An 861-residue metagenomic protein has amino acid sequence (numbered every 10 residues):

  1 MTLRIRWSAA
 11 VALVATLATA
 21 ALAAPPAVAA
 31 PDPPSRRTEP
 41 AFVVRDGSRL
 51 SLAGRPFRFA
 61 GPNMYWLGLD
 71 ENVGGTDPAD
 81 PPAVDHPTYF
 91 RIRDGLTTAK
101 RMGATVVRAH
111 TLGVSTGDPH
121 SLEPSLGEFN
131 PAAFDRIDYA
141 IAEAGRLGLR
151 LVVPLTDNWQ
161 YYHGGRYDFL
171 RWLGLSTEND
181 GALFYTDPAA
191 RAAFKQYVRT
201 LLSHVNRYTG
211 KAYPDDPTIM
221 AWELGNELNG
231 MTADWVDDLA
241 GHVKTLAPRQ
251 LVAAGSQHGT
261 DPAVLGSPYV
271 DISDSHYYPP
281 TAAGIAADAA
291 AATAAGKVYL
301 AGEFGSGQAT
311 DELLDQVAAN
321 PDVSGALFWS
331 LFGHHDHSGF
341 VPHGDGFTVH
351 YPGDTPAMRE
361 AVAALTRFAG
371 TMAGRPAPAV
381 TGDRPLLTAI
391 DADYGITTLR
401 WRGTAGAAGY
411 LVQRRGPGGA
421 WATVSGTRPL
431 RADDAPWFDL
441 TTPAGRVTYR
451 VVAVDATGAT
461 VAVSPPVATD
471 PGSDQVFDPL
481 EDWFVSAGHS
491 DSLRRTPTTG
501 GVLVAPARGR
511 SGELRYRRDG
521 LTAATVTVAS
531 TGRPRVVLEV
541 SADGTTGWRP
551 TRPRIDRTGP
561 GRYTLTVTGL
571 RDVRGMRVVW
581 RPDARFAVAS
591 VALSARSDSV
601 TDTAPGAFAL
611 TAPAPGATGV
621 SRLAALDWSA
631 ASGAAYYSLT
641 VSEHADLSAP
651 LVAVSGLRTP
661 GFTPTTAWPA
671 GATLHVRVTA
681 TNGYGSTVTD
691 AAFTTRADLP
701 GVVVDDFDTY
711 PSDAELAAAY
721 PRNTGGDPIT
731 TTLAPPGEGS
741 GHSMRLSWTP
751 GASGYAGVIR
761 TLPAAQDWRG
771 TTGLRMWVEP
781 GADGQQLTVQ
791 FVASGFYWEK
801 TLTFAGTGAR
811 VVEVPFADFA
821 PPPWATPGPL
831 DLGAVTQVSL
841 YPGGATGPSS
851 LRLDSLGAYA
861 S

Functional and structural regions predicted by a protein language model:
M1-P31: Secretory targeting and sorting signals
T38-V270, P280-G284, A294-V298, F304 (+1 more regions): Active-site mouth of glycoside hydrolases
L300-A373: Substrate-binding cleft of secreted/luminal carbohydrate-active enzymes
T371-G406, G458-G472, T603-D627, F693-D698: Pro/Thr/Ser/Gly-rich low-complexity, intrinsically disordered linker/stalk tracts
R415, E539-D543: Conserved Ser/Thr-centered positions that define the repeating blades of beta-propeller domains
D439-T457, W668-Y684: Beta-strand-rich modules
D470-R517, A589-D602, V704-E738, S743: Glycan-recognition and processing domains
R517-T522, V600-T611, D690-S861: Beta-rich carbohydrate-recognition modules and glycan-binding surfaces
